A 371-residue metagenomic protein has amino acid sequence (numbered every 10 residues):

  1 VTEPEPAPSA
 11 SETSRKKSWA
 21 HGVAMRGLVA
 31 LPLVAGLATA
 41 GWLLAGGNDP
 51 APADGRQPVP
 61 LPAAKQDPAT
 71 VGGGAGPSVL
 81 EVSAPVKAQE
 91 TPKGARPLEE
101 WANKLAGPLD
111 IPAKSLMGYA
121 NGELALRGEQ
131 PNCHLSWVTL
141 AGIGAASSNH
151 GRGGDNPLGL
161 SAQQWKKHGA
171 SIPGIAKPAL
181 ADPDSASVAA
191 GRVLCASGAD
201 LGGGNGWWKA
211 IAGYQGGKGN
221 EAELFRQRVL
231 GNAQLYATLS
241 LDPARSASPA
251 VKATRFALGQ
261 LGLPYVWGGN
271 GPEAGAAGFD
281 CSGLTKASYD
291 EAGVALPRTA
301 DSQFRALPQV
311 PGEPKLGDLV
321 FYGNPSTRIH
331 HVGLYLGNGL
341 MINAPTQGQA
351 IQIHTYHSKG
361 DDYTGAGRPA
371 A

Functional and structural regions predicted by a protein language model:
T2-K17, G22, P32-A35, A306-V310 (+1 more regions): Aromatic- and glycine-rich peptidoglycan recognition patches
R15-P52: Hydrophobic single-pass membrane-targeting/anchoring helices
A40, V294-A350: ...with weaker cross-activation on analogous glycine-rich loops/strands in unrelated enzymes
A45-R127, L239: N-terminal export signals and maturation junctions of secreted/periplasmic proteins
E99-S248: Catalytic glycan-binding domains that act on GlcNAc-containing polysaccharides
P249-A257: Thiotemplate assembly-line natural product biosynthesis machinery
G262-F279, N324-D362: Glycine-rich catalytic cores of cysteine/serine-nucleophile enzymes that process amide/ester linkages in cell-envelope
Y265-L316: Catalytic cysteine-centered active-site loop
